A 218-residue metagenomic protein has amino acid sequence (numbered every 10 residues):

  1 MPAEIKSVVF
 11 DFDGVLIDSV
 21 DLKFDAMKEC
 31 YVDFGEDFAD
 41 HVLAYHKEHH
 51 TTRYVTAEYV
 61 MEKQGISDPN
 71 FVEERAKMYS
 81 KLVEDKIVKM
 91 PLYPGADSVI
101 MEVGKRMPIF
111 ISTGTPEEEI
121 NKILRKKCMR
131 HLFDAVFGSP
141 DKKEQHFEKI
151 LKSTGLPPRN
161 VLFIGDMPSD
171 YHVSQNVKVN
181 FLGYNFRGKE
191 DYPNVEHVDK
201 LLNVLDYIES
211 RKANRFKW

Functional and structural regions predicted by a protein language model:
M1-K6, E117, I123-W218: Asp-based, Mg2+/Mn2+-dependent phosphohydrolase catalytic module
A3-P94: N-terminal helical cap/lid subdomain that shapes the substrate entry/recognition surface in HAD-like hydrolases
L16, L92, I109, F163 (+1 more regions): Conserved SAM-binding loop
D18-S19, I111-S112, G138-S139, G165: Small/polar loops that bind or transfer phosphate-bearing groups
Y45-E48, T113, P140: Active-site nucleophile and cofactor-binding loops and adjacent substrate-binding regions of central metabolic enzymes
E84-I111, E117, N121, Q145: Short, acidic loop-to-helix structural element flanking the phosphoryl-transfer center in phosphate-processing enzymes
